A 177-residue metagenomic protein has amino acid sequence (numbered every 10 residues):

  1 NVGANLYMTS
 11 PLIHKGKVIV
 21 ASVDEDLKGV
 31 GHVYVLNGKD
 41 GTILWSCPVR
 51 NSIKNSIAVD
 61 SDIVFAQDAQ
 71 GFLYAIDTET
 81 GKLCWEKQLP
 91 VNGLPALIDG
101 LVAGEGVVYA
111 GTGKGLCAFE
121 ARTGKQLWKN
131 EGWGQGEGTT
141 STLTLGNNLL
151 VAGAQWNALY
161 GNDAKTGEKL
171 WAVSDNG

Functional and structural regions predicted by a protein language model:
N1-H14, A21-H32, I43-D60, A69 (+5 more regions): Extracytoplasmic beta-rich repeat domains
G31-Y34, F72-Y74, K114-C117, A158-Y160: A short loop-to-beta-strand structural motif that recurs across blades of beta-propeller domains
V35-N37, G153: Domain-scale terminal segments
L36, V59, I76, A103 (+3 more regions): A conserved hydrophobic position in a structured secondary element of the catalytic/binding core that shapes
N37-D40, D77-G81, E120-G124, D163-T166: Short loop/turn segments that connect beta-strands within beta-propeller blades
I63-V64, A69, L73-G81: Compact, aliphatic and Gly/Pro-tolerant "microcore" segments centered on a short helix or tight beta-hairpin and their
